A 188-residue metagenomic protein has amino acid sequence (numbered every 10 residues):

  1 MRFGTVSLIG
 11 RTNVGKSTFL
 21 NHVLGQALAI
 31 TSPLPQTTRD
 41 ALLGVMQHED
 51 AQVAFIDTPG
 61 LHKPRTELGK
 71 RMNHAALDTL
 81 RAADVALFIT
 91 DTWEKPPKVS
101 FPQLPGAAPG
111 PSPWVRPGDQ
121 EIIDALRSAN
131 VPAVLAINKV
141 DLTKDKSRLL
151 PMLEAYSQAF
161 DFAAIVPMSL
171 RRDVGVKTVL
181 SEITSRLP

Functional and structural regions predicted by a protein language model:
M1-V99, S128: Conserved G1/Walker A P-loop phosphate-binding module
L8, F55, L135-I137, P167: Hydrophobic beta-strand core positions in alpha/beta domains
I30, I89, I137, P167-M168: Small/polar loops that bind or transfer phosphate-bearing groups
Q36-R39, G69-L80, R116, Q120 (+3 more regions): Amphipathic alpha-helical transducer elements in NTP-driven molecular machines
L80-E121, N130-L149: Conserved Switch II/interswitch segment of TRAFAC-class P-loop GTPases
V131-V134, D141-P188: Canonical P-loop GTPase G-domain recognition
